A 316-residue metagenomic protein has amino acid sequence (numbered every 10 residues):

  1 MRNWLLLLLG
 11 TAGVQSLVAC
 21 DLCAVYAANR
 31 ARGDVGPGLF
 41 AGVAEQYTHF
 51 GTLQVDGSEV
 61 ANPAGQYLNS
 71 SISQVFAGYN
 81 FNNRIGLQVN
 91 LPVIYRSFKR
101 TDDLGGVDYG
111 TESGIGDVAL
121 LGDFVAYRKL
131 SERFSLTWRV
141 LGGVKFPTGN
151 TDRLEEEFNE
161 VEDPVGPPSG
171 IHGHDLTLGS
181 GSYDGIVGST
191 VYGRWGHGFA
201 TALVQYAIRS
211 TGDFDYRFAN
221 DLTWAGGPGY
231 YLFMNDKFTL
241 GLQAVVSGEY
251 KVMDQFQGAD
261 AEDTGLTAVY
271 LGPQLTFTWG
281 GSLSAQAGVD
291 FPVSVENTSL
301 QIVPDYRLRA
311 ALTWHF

Functional and structural regions predicted by a protein language model:
G13-A19: Sec/Tat signal peptide C-region and signal peptidase I cleavage site
R30-G38, R84, R128-T137, R153 (+2 more regions): Short loop/turn motifs that connect adjacent beta-strands in outer-membrane beta-barrel proteins
P37, N69-S73, E112-L120, L136 (+4 more regions): Residues that define the transmembrane beta-barrel architecture of outer-membrane proteins
L39-Y47, V89-V93, V140-F146, G193 (+4 more regions): Transmembrane beta-barrel strands of outer-membrane/channel proteins
E45, Y79, L91, F124-A126 (+5 more regions): Residue-level signature of outer-membrane beta-barrel architecture
Y47-I72, D175: Surface-exposed strand-loop-strand hairpins of Gram-negative outer-membrane beta-barrel proteins
T52-D56, V60-P63, D213-F316: Outer membrane beta-barrel transmembrane domains
R96-A219: Outer-membrane pore/translocation modules
